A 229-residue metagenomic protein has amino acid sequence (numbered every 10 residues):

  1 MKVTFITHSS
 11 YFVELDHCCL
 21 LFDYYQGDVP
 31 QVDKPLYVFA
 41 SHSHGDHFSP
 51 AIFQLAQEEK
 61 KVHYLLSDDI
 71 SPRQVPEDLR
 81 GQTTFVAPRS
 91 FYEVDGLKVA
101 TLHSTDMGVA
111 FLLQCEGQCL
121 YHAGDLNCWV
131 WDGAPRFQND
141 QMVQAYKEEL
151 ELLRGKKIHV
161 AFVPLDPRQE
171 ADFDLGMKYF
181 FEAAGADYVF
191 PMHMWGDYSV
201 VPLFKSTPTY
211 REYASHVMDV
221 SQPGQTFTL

Functional and structural regions predicted by a protein language model:
M1-D33, Q82-K157, S221-L229: Core dinuclear metal-dependent hydrolase active-site scaffold
M1-T4, V75-V94, D174-L229: Binuclear metal-ion centers of metallo-dependent hydrolases, dominated by the metallo-beta-lactamase
L20-L21, F39, L65, L120-A123 (+2 more regions): Structural motif
Y24-Q26, H42-S43, D69, S104 (+3 more regions): Active-site metal-binding loops of divalent metal-dependent hydrolases
Y25-R73, E151-F162: Active-site metal-binding motif and surrounding structural segment of the metallo-beta-lactamase
Q31-V32, F48-A51, Q74-E77, D132-G133 (+2 more regions): Short glycine-/acidic-enriched loop or helix-start segments at secondary-structure transitions that form or flank
V38, Q54-E58, Q138-Q141, K178-F181 (+1 more regions): Glycine-rich, phosphate-binding/catalytic loops in enzymes
A145-E151, E170-Y179: A short, acidic, amphipathic alpha-helical segment used as a generic capping/interface helix at domain edges
